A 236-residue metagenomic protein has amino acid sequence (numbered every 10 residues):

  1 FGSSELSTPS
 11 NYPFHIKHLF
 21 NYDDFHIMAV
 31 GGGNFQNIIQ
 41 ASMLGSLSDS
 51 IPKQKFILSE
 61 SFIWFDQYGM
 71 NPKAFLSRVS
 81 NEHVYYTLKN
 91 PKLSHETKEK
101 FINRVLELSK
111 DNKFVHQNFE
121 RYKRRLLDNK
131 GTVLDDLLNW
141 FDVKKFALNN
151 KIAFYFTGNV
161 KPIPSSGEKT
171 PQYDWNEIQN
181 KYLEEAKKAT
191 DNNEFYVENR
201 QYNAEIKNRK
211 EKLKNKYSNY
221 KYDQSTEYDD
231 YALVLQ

Functional and structural regions predicted by a protein language model:
F1-Q236: Extracellular glycan-modifying ectodomains
